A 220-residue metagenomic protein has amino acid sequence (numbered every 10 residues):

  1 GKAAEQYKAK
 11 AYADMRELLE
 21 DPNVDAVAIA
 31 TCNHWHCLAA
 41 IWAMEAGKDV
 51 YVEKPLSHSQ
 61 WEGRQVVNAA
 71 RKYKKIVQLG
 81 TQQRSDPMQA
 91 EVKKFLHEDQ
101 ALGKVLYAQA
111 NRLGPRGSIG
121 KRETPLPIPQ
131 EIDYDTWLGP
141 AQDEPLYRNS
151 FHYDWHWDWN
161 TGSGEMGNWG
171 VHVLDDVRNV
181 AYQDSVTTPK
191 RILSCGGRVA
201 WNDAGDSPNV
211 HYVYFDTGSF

Functional and structural regions predicted by a protein language model:
G1-V52, H58-I76: N-terminal glycine-/serine-/threonine-rich beta1-alpha1-beta2 phosphate-ribose binding loop of Rossmann-like
G1-Y7, Q83-D86, V177: N-terminal Rossmann-like dinucleotide-binding module
K2, D21, R116-I119, P145-Y147 (+1 more regions): Short, solvent-exposed loop/turn elements at domain surfaces
A28, L106-Q109, L138, L193: Residues embedded in well-ordered beta-strands within globular domains across many folds
D49-Y51, S57-T136: A contiguous active-site-proximal alpha/beta segment in oxidoreductase catalytic domains
D135-F220: Rossmann-like dinucleotide-binding domain that binds NAD(P)(H)
